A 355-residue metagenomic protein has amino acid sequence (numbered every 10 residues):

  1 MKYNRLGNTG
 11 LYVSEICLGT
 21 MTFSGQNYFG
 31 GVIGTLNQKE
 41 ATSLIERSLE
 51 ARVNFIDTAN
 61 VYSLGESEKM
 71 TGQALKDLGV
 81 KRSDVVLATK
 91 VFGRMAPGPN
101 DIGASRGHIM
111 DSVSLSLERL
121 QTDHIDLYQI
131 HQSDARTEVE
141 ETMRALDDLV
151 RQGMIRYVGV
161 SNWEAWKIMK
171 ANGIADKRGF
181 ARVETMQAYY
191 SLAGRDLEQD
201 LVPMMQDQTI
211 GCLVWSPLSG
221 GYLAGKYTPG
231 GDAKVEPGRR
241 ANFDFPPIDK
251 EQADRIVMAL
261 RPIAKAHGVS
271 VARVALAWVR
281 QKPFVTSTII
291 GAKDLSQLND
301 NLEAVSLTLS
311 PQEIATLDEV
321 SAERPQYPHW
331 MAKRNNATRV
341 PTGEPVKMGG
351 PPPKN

Functional and structural regions predicted by a protein language model:
M1-K2, D207, G231-A266, Q281-V285 (+1 more regions): Terminal-tail/helix-coil boundary detector
M1-V85, R151, N355: N-terminal binding-site loop/beta-alpha segment at the start of enzyme catalytic domains that lines or forms
L6, L18, A41, S48 (+14 more regions): Conserved, mostly hydrophobic/aromatic
V13-C17, N54-F55, D84-A88, H124-L127 (+4 more regions): Structural preference for beta-strand elements that scaffold enzyme active sites
Q26-N27, I33, R94-D196, D200: Glycine/proline-rich, positively charged, aromatic-decorated active-site loop/lid region on the catalytic face
I45, E68, G72-L75, V113-L117 (+7 more regions): Generic structural signal for well-ordered alpha-helices, preferentially at hydrophobic/aromatic core positions
L197-V235, S270: Aromatic-lined glycan-binding groove of carbohydrate-active enzymes
